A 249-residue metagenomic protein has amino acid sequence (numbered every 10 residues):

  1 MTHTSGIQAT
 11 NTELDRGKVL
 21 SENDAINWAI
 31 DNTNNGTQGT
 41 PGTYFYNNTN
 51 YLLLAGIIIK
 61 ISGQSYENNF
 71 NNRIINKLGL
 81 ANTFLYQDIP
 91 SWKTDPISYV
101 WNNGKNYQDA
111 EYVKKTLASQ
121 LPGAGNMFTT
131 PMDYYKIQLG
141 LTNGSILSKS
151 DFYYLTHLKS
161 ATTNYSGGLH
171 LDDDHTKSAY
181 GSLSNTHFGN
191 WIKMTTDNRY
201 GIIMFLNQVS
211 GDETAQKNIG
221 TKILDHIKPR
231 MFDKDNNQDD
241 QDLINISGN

Functional and structural regions predicted by a protein language model:
M1-S178, S182-S184, W191: Short, surface-exposed loop or secondary-structure junction motifs that flank catalytic or metal-binding residues
I30-T33, H157-K159, Y200, S210-D212 (+1 more regions): Short C-terminal domain-edge/linker segments immediately following a structured domain
D174, S210-N249: Short, gly/Ser/Thr-rich active-site loops of penicillin-recognizing serine hydrolases
N190-D212: Short, well-ordered beta-strand elements
